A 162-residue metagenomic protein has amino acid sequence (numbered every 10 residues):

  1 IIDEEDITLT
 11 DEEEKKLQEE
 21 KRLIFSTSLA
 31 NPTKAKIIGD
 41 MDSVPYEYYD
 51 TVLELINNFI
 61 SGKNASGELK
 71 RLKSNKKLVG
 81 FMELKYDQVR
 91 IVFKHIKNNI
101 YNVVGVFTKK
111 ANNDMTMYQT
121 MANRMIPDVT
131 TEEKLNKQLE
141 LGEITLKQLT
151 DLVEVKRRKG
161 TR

Functional and structural regions predicted by a protein language model:
I1-Q88, I96-Y101, F107-R162: Basic, Lys/Arg-enriched alpha-helical interface segments
